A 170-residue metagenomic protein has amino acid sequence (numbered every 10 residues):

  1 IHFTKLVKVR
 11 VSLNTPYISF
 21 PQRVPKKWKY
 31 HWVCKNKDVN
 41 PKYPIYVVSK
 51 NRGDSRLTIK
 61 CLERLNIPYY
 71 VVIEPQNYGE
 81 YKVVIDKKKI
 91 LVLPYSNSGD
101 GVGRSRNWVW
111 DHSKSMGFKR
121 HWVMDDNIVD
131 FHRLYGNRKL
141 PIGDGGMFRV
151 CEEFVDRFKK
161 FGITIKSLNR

Functional and structural regions predicted by a protein language model:
I1-R64: N-proximal low-complexity "stem/linker" segments adjacent to membrane-targeting elements
Y43, K119, G162-T164: Conserved acidic residues
I45-S49, P68-P75, T164-S167: Short, hydrophobic beta-strand segments that form beta-sheet elements in well-ordered domains
R52, N127-V129, R170: Short, solvent-exposed loop/turn segments at secondary-structure junctions
D54-L57, S105, V150: Conserved alpha-helical elements of sugar-nucleotide-dependent glycosyltransferases
E63, K114, D156-K159: Residue-level signal for alpha-helix termini/capping positions
I73-M124, V129-G146: Active-site-proximal specificity loops/subdomain of glycosyltransferases
F131-R170: Conserved catalytic core of nucleotide-sugar-dependent glycosyltransferases
